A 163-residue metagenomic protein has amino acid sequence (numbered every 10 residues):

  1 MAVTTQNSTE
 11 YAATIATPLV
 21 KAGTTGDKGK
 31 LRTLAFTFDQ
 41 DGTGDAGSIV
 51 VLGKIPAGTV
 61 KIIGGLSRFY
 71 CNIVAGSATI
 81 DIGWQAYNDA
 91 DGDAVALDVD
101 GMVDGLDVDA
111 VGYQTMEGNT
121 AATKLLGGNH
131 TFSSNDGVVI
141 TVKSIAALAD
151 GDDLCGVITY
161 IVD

Functional and structural regions predicted by a protein language model:
A2-D163: Surface-exposed, low-hydrophobicity beta-strand/loop segments enriched in small/polar/acidic residues
